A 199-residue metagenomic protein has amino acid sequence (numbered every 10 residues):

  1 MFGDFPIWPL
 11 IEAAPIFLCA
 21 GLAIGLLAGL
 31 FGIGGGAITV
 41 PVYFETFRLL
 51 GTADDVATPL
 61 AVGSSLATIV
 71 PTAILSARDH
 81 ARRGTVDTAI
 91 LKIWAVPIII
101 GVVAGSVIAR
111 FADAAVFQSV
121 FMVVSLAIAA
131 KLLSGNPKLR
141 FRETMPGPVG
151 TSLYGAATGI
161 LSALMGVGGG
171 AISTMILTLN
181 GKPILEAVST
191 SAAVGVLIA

Functional and structural regions predicted by a protein language model:
M1-L30, I38-P59, A73-M165, M175-E186 (+2 more regions): Juxtamembrane transmembrane-helix boundary motif
I33: Glycine/proline-rich active-site loop of Rossmann-fold NAD(P)-dependent oxidoreductases
L66-T68, A193-A199: A small-residue-rich subset of transmembrane alpha-helices
